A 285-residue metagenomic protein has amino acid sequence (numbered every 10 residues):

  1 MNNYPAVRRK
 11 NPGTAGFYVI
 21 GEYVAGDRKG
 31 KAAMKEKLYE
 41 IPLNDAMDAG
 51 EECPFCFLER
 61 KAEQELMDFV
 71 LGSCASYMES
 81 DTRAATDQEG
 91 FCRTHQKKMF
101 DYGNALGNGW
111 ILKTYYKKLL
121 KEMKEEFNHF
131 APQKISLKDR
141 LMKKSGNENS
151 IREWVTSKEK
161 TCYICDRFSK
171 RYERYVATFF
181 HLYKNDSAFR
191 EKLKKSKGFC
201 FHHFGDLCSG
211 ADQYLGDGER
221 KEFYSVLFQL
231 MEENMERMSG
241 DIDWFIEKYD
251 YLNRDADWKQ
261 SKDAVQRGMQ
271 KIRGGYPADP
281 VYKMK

Functional and structural regions predicted by a protein language model:
Y4-P5, V24: General helical secondary-structure elements
P5-R8, P12-F17: Intrinsically disordered, low-complexity segments enriched in serine/proline and basic residues
V19-K285: Intrinsically disordered, low-complexity regulatory regions of eukaryotic proteins
